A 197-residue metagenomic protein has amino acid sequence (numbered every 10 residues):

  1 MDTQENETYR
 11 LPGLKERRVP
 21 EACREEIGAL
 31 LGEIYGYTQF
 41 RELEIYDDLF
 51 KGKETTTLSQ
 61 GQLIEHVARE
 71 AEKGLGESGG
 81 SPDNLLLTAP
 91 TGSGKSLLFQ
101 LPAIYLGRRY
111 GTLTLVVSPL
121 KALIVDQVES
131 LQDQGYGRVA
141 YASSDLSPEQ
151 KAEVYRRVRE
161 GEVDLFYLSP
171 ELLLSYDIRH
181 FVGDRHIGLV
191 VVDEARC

Functional and structural regions predicted by a protein language model:
M1-C197: N-terminal helicase ATP-binding lobe
